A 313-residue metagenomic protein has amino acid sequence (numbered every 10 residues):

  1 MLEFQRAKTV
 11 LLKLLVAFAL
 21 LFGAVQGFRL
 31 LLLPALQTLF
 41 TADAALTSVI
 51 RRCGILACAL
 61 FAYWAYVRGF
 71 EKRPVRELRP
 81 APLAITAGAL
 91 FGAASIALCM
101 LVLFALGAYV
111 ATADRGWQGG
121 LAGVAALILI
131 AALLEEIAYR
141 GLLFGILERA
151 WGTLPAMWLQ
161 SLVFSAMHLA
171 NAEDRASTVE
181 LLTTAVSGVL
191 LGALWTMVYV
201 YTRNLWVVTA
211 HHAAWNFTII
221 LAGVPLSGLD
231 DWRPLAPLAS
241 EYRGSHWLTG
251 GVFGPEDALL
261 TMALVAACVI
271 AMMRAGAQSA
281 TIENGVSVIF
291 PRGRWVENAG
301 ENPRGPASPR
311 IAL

Functional and structural regions predicted by a protein language model:
M1-R6, F28-L90, V102-G119, L143 (+1 more regions): Membrane-helix interface linkers and caps
L2, K13-L14, F18, L121-G305 (+1 more regions): Transmembrane helix-loop-helix hairpins at the membrane interface of multi-pass integral membrane proteins
A7-K8, N204: Alpha-helical multi-pass transmembrane bundles of energy-transducing inner-membrane proteins
A17-G27, L56-A65, A93-L101, T261-G276: Hydrophobic core of alpha-helical transmembrane segments in multi-pass integral membrane proteins
L20, T86-S95, Q160, D257: Select subsegments of transmembrane alpha-helices in polytopic membrane proteins, especially boundary-proximal
A24-L30, L98-F104, T218-L226: C-terminal TM-helix exit segments that contain a strictly Trp-centered aromatic cap at the helix terminus
A89-V102, I128-L129, L133: Mid-bilayer segments of alpha-helical transmembrane spans in multi-pass integral membrane proteins that mediate
M100-V110, F164-E173: C-terminal ends of transmembrane alpha-helices and the immediately adjacent extracellular/lumenal or cytosolic loop
